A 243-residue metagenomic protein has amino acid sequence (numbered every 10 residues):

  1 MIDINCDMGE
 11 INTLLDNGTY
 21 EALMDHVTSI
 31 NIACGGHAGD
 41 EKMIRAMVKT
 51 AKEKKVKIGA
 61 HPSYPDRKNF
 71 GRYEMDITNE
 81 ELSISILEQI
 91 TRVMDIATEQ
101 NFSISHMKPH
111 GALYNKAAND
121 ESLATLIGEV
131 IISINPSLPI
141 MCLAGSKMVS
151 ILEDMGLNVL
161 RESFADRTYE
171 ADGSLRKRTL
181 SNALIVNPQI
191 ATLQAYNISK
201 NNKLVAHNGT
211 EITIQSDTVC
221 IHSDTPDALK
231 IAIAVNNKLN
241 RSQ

Functional and structural regions predicted by a protein language model:
D7, H61, M107, I221: Conserved, mostly hydrophobic/aromatic
N12-R45: A short alpha/beta connector and helix-capping loop motif
E21-D25, A46-G59, T98-E99: Acidic (Asp/Glu)-rich catalytic clusters
I30-H37, K68-S83, A117-A118, S174-V186: Glycine-rich tight-turn/loop motif centered on a GG-T
D66-H106: Glycine/small-residue-rich loop that forms an oxyanion/phosphate-binding "nest" at active or ligand-binding sites
D120-L126: Charged helix-capping and loop-helix junction motifs
G145-K203: Active-site rim beta-loop-alpha module in soluble metabolic enzymes
N197, A228-Q243: C-terminal helical cap(s) of enzyme catalytic domains, especially alpha/beta-barrels
